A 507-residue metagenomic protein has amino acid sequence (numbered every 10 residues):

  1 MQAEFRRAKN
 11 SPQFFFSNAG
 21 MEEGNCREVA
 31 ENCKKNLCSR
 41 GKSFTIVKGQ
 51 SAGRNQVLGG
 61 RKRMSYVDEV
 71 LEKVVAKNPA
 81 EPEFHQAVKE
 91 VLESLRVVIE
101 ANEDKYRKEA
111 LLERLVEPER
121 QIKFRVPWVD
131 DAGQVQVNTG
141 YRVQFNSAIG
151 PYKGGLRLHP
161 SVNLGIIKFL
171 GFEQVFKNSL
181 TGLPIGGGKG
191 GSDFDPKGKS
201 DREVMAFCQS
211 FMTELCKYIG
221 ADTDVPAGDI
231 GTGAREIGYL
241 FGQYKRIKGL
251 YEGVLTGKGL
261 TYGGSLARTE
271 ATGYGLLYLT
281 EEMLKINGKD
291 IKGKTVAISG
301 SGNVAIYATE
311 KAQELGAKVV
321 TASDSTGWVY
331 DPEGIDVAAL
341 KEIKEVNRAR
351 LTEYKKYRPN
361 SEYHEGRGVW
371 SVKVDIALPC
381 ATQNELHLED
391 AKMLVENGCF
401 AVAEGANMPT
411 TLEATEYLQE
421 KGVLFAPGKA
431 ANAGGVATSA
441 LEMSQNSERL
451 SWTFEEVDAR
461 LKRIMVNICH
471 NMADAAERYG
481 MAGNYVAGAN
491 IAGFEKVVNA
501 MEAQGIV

Functional and structural regions predicted by a protein language model:
Q2-F5, S11, M21-A30, K34-L37: Cationic, amphipathic, low-complexity segments that mediate targeting or membrane/lipid association
Q13, S17, E31-K34, C38-R54 (+1 more regions): Short, positively charged and aromatic/hydrophobic N-terminal segments
R63-L266, K496-I506: N-terminal ligand-binding/catalytic initiation module
S65-A87, M283, V395-V507: Adenosine-phosphate binding glycine-rich loop
D68-E72, K89, L164, K168-F172 (+12 more regions): Predominant activation on well-ordered alpha-helical scaffold segments within soluble catalytic domains
T223-A227, L250-L255, I298, T321-D324 (+5 more regions): General beta-strand structural signal in soluble alpha/beta enzymes
A267-S371: Glycine-rich phosphate/diphosphate-binding loop of Rossmann-like nucleotide-binding domains
G327-F425, A430: Rossmann-like adenosine-cofactor binding region
